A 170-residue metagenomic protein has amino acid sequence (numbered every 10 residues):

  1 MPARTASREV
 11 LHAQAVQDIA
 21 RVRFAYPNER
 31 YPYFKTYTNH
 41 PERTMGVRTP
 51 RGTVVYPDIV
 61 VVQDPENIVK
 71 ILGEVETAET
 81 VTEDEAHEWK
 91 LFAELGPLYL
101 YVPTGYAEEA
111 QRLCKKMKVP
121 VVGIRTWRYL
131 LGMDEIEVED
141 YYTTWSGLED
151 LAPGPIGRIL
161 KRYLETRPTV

Functional and structural regions predicted by a protein language model:
P2-V16, R21-I71, V138-T143: Active-site metal-binding core of divalent-cation-utilizing nuclease and nuclease-like domains
A3-A6, A13-A15, A20, A25 (+5 more regions): A sequence-composition feature that detects small, non-aromatic residues
E9, E29, E42, E66 (+7 more regions): Glutamate identity and glutamate-enriched acidic tracts
E29, F34-T36, H40, I59 (+6 more regions): Generic signature of intrinsically disordered, low-complexity segments enriched in small/polar residues
V54, I68-K70, E76-W127: Catalytic cores of nucleic-acid endonucleases
G105-P168: Domain-level recognition of nuclease-like catalytic cores that cleave nucleotide substrates
